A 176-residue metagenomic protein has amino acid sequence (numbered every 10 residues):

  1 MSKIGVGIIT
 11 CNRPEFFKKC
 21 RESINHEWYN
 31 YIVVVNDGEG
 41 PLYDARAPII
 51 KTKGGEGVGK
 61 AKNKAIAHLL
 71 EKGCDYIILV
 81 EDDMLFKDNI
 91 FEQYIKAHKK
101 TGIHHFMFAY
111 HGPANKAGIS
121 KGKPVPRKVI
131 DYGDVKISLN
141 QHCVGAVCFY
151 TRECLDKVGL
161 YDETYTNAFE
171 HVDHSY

Functional and structural regions predicted by a protein language model:
R13-H26: Short, well-formed alpha-helical segments that are part of the catalytic scaffolds of diverse glycosyltransferases
V34-D44: A conserved acidic beta->alpha catalytic loop
K53-L69: Glycine-rich, basic loop-to-helix element that forms the pyrophosphate-binding segment of sugar-nucleotide handling
C74-L85: Short beta-strand-to-loop acidic/aromatic patch adjacent to the donor-nucleotide binding site
N89-H105: Conserved donor-nucleotide/metal-binding helix-loop-beta segment in metal-dependent transferases, i.e., the alpha-helix
F106-K121: Short beta-strand-to-loop element that shapes/binds the nucleotide-sugar donor at the catalytic cleft/hinge
D131-Y150: A recurrent flexible, glycine/aromatic-enriched loop bordering the glycosyltransferase active site that acts as
C148, C154-V158, T164-Y176: A short, conserved alpha-helix in the catalytic core of glycosyltransferases
